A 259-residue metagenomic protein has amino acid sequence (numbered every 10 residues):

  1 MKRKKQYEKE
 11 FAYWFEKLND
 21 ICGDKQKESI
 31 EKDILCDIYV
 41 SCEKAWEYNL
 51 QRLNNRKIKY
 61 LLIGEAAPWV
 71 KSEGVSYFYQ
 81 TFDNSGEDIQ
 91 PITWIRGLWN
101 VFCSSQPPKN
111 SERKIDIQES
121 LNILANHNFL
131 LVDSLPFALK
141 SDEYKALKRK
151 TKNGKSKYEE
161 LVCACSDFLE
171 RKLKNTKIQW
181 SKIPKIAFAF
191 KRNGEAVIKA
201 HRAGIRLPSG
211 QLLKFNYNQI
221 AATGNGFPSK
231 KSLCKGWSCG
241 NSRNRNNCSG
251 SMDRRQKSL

Functional and structural regions predicted by a protein language model:
M1, T223-N225, M252: Detector for methionine-enriched segments
K2-H201, L207: A polyanion-binding, active-site-adjacent surface
K25, G194, R202, Y217-Q219 (+2 more regions): Short linear motifs in intrinsically disordered/low-complexity regions
I92-P107, G204-N247: Short, flexible loop segments at boundaries between secondary-structure elements
R245-L259: Extended, charge-rich low-complexity interaction segments
